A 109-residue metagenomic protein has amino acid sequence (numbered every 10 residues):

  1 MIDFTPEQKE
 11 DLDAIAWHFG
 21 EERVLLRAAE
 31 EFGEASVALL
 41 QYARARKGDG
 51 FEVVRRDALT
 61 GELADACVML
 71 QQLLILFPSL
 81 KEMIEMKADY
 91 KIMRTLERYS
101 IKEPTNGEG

Functional and structural regions predicted by a protein language model:
M1-G109: Flexible "arm" and connector segments at domain edges
